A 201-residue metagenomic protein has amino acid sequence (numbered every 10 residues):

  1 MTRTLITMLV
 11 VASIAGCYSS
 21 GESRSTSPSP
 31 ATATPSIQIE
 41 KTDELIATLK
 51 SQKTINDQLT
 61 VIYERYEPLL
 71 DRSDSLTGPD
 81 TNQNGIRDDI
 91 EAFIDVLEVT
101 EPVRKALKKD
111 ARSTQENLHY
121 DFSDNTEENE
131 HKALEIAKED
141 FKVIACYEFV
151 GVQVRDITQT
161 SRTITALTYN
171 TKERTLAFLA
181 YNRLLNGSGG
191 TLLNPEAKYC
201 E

Functional and structural regions predicted by a protein language model:
T2-M8: Sec-dependent signal peptide recognition, specifically the positively charged N-region followed immediately by
T7, N84-G85: Extended hydrophobic/aromatic-rich secondary-structure runs
S13-G16: C-terminal motif of bacterial Sec signal peptides marking the signal peptidase cleavage site
Y18-Q83, D89-E201: Calcium-binding acidic motifs and repeat modules
